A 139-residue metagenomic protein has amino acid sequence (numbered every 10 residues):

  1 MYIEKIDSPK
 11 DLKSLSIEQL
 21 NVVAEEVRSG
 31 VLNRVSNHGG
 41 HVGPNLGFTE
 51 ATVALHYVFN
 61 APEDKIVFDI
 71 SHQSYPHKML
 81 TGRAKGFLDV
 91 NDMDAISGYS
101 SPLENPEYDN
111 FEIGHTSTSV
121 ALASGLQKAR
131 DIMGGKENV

Functional and structural regions predicted by a protein language model:
M1-R34: Cofactor-/ligand-binding subdomain signature composed of acidic, glycine-rich, tryptophan-containing flexible loops
K13, N37, E107-Y108: A short, mixed-charge helix-start or loop-turn motif at secondary-structure junctions
N33-V42: Asp/Glu-centered strand-loop micro-motifs enriched in Gly/Pro and often flanked by an aromatic residue
H41-V139: Cofactor-binding active-site loop characterized by glycine-rich and histidine/acidic residues
